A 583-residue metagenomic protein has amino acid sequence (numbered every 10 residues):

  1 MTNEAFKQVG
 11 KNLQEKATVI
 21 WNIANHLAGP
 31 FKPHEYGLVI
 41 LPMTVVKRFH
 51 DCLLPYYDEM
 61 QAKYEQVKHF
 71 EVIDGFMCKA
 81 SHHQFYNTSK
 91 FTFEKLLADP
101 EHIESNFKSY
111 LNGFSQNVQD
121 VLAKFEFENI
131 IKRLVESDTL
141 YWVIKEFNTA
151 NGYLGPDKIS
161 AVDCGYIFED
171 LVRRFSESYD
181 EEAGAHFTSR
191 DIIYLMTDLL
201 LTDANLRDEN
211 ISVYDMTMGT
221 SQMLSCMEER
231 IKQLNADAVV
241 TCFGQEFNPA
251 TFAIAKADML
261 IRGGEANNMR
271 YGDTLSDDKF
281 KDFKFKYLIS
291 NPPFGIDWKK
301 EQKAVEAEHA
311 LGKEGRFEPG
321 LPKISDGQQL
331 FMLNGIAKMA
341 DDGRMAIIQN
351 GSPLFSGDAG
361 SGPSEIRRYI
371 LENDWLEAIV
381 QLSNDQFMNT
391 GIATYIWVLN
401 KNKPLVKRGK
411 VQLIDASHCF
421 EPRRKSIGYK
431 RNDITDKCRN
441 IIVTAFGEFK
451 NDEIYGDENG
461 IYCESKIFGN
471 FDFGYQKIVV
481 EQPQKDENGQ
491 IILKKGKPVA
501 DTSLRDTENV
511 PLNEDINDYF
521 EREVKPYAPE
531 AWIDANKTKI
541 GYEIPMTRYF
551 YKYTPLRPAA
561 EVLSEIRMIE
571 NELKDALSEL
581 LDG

Functional and structural regions predicted by a protein language model:
M1-A204, N268-S276, Q381-N384, R408-D415 (+1 more regions): Non-catalytic, mostly N-terminal accessory regions of nucleic-acid modification and defense proteins
H26, E35-V45, M269, L321-L399: Conserved Class I SAM-dependent methyltransferase catalytic core
A183-S290, F294-E306, Q329, N350-S352 (+5 more regions): Conserved S-adenosyl-L-methionine
S225, A253, S290-P292, Q329-L333 (+16 more regions): Feature representing long, continuous alpha-helical segments
K232, L260, G264, P293 (+15 more regions): Hydrophobic alpha-helix feature that most strongly marks membrane-spanning transmembrane helices and their immediate
E265-M269, H309-G315, R344-P353, S417-R423 (+1 more regions): Short acidic (Asp/Glu) and glycine-rich catalytic loops that position anionic groups and cofactors
D297, E301-S325: Conserved catalytic motifs of ABC-family nucleotide-binding domains
M388-Q482: Flexible, glycine-/basic-rich loop-and-beta segments that form/coincide with the SAM-dependent methyltransferase
